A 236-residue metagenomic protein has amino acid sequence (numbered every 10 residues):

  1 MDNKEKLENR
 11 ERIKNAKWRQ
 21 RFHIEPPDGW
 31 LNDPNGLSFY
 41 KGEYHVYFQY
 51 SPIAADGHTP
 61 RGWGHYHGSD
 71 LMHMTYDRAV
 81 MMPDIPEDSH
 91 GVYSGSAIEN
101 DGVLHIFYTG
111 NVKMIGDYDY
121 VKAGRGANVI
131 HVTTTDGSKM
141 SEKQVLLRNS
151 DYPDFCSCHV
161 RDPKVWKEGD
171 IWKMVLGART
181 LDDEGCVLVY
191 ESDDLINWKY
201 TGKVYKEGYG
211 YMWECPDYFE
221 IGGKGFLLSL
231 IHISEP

Functional and structural regions predicted by a protein language model:
M1-N35, A54-H58, M72-E99, G137-K167 (+1 more regions): Surface loop/turn signatures of beta-propeller and other carbohydrate-active proteins
F39-K41, E99-G102, K167-D170, E220-G223: Residue-level detector of Asp-centered blade-edge/turn motifs that repeat once per structural unit in beta-propeller
E43-V46, V103-I106, I171-M174, K224-L227: Entry beta-strands of beta-propeller and related beta-repeat scaffolds
Y50-P52, G110-V112, A178-T180, I231: Residue-level signature of beta-propeller blades and closely related beta-rich strand-turn architectures in secreted
D56-R61, D117-A127, T180-G185: Short, solvent-exposed loop/turn segments at conserved positions within beta-propeller repeat blades
G64-G68, A123-D136, V187-D194, S234: Beta-propeller blade signature
D77-V80, I85-G137: Hydrophobic or amphipathic alpha-helical targeting/insertion segments
L228-P236: Residue-level detector of conserved catalytic or cofactor/ligand-binding positions in enzyme active sites
